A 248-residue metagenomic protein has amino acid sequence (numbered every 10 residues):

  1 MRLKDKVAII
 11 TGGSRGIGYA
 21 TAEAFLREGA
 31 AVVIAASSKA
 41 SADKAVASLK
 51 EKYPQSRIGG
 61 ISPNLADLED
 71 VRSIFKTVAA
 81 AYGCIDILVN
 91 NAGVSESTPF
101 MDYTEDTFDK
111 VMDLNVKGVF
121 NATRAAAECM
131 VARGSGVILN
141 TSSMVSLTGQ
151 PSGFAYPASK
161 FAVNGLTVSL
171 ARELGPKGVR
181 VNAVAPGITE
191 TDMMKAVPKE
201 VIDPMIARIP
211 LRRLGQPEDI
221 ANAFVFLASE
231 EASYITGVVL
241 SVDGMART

Functional and structural regions predicted by a protein language model:
V7, S14-G16, S38: Conserved glycine-rich cofactor-binding loop
K39, S62-S73, E105, E218-D219: The beta1-alpha1 cofactor-binding region of Rossmann-like NAD(H)/NADP(H)-dependent oxidoreductases
P99-F100, T104-M112, M194, M205: Substrate-binding pocket helix/loop in short-chain dehydrogenase/reductase
T123, S159, T167: Active-site helix of classical SDR
E128, R172-P176, S233: Alpha-helical segment proximal to the catalytic Tyr-Lys
S143: Residue(s) in the substrate-gating loop at a strand-loop-helix junction that position the organic substrate next
T148, V225, T236-T248: Short C-terminal tail/terminal secondary-structure segment of NAD(P)H-dependent dehydrogenase/reductase domains
